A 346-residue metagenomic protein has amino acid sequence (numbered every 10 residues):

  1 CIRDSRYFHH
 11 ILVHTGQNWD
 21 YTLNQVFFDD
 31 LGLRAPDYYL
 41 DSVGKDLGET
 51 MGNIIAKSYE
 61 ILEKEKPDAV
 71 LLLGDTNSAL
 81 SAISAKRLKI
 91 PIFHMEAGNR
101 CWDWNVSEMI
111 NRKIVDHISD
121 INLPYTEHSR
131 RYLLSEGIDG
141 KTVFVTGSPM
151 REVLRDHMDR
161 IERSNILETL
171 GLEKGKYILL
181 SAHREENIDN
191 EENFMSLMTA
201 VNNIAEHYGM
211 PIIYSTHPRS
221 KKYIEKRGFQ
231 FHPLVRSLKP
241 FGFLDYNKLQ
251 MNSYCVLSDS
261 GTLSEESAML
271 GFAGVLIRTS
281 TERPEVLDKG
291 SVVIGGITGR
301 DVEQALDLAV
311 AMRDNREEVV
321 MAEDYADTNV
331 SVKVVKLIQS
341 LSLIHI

Functional and structural regions predicted by a protein language model:
R3-M210, Y214-S215, S220-I344: Nucleotide-activated sugar donor-binding and catalytic core shared by glycosyltransferases and related lipid-linked
